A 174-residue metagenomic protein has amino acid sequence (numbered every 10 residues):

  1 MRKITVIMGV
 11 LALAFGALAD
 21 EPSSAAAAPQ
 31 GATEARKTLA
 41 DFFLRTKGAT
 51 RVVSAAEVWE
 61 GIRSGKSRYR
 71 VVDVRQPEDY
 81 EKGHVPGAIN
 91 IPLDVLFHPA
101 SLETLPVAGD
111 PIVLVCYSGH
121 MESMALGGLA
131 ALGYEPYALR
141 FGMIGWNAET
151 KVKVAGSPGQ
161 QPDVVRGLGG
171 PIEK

Functional and structural regions predicted by a protein language model:
M1-I4: Positively charged n-region of N-terminal signal peptides that target proteins for export
I7-G16: Bacterial N-terminal signal peptides
D20-V53, E81-P111, E122-K174: Rhodanese-like catalytic fold shared by cysteine-dependent sulfurtransferases and DSP/PTP-type phosphatases
V58, R70-R75, A88-I91: Short hydrophobic beta-strand that contains or immediately precedes a catalytic carboxylate
W59-S67: A short acidic-Thr-Gly-centered motif at the start of a beta-strand
S67-Y69, D110-P111: Short coil/turn segments at beta-strand junctions that form active-site/ligand-binding loops
V115: Short, surface-exposed ligand- or partner-binding patches at beta-edge/loop junctions that are enriched in aromatics
